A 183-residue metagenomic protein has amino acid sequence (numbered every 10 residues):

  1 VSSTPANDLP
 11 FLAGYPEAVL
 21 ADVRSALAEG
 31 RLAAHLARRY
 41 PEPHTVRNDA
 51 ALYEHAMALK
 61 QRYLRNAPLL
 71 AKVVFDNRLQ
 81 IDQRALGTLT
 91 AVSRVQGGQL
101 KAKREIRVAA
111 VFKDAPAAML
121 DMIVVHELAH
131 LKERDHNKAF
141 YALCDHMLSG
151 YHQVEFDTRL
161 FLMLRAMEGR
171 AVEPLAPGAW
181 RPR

Functional and structural regions predicted by a protein language model:
V1-D121, L131-R183: Active-site-proximal or metal-binding-adjacent scaffold patches in catalytic folds
V124: Walker B beta-strand of ABC/ABC-like P-loop ATPase nucleotide-binding domains, specifically the conserved hydrophobic
E127: Walker B catalytic acidic pair
